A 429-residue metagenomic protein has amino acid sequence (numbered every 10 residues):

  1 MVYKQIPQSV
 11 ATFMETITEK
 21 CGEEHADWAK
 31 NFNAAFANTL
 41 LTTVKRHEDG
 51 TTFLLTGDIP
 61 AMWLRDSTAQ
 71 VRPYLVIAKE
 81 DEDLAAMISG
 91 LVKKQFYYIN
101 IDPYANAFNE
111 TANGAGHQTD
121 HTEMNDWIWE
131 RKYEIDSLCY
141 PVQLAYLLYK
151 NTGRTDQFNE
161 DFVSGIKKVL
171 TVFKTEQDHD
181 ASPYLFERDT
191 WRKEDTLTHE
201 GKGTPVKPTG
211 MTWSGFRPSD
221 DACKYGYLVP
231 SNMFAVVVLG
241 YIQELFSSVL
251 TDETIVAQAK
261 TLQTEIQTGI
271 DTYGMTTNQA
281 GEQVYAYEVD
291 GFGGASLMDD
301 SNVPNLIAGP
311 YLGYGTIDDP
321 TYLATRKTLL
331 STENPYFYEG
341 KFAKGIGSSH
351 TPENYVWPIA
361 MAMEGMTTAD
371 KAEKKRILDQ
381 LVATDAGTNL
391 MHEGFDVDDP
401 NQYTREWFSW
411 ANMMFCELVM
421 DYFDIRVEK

Functional and structural regions predicted by a protein language model:
M1-A29, E82-L91, K168-T190, Y314 (+1 more regions): Long, acidic, intrinsically disordered low-complexity segments
M1-R65: Low-complexity, Ser/Thr/Pro/Gly-enriched N-terminal "stalk/linker" regions
S9-E24, A69-E82, Y140-T155, M233-D252 (+3 more regions): Well-ordered alpha-helical scaffold segments within catalytic/enzyme domains
N31-A35, E82-Y98, R154-K174, I242-L245 (+3 more regions): Extended, well-ordered alpha-helical scaffold segments
L54-A61, N125-R131, K224, G294-S296 (+2 more regions): A short glycine/serine-rich beta->alpha loop
P60-I88, V92-K193, S409-F423: Aromatic-rich carbohydrate-recognition surfaces in CAZymes
L64, P103-Y104, T111, H117-T122 (+3 more regions): Extended ligand-binding clefts on enzyme/binding-domain cores
D120-D126, R131-E134, S296-T316, N354-K429: C-terminal capping/lid segments that line or modulate ligand- or cofactor-binding pockets
